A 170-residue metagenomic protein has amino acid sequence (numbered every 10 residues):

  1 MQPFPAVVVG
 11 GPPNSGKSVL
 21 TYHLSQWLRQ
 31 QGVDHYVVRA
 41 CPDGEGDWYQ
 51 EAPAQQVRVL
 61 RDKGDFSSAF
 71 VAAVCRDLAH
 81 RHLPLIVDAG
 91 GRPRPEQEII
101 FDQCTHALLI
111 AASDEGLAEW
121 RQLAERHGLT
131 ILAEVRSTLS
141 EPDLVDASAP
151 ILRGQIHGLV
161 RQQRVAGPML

Functional and structural regions predicted by a protein language model:
M1-F4: Phosphate-binding P-loop
V7-Q30: Glycine-rich phosphate-binding P-loop
V8, P84-D88, L108-I110: Structural motif
Q30-W48: Short beta-strand-centered segment that lines the nucleotide-binding/catalytic pocket of NTP-utilizing
V33-H35, L85, I131-L132: Hydrophobic anchor at the start of a short beta-strand that flanks the dinucleotide cofactor-binding loop
Y49-D65: Conserved NTP-binding/hydrolysis module of P-loop NTPases
R58-D62, D77-P95: Switch II (G3) loop of P-loop NTPases
G91-P168: Conserved catalytic-core segment of NTP-binding enzymes
